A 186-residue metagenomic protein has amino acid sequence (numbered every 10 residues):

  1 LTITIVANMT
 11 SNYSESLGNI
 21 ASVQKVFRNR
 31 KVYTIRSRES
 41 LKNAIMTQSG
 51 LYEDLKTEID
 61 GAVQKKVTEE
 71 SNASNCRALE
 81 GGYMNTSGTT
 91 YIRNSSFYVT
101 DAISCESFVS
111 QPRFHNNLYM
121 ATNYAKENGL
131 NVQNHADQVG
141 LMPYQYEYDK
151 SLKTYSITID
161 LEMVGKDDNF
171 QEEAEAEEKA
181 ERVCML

Functional and structural regions predicted by a protein language model:
L1-L186: RNA-binding basic/glycine-rich loop and surface signature characteristic of RAMP-family CRISPR effectors
